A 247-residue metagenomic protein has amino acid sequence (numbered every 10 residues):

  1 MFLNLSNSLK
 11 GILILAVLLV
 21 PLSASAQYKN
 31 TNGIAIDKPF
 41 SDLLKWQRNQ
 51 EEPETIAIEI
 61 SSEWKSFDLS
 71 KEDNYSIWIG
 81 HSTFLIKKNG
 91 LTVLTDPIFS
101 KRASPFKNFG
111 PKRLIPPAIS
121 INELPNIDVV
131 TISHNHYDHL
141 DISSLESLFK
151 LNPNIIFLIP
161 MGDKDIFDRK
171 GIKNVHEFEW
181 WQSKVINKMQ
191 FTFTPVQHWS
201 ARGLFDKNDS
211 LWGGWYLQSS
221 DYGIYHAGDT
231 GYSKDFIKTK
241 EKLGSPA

Functional and structural regions predicted by a protein language model:
F2-I12: Bacterial N-terminal signal peptides that target proteins for export
I12-P21: Bacterial N-terminal signal peptides
L22-E123, L217-G228, A247: Metallo-beta-lactamase
Q27-T31, L124, V129, I156-L158 (+3 more regions): Cap/insert and terminal regions of metallo-dependent hydrolase folds
P39, N108-I159, N174, K242-A247: Active-site metal-binding motif and surrounding structural segment of the metallo-beta-lactamase
E51-K71, I159-Y222: Metallo-beta-lactamase
P97-F99, N135, V196-H198, G228-T230: Active-site metal-binding loops of divalent metal-dependent hydrolases
S143, S200-A247: Active-site-proximal loop/helix segments of hydrolase catalytic cores
